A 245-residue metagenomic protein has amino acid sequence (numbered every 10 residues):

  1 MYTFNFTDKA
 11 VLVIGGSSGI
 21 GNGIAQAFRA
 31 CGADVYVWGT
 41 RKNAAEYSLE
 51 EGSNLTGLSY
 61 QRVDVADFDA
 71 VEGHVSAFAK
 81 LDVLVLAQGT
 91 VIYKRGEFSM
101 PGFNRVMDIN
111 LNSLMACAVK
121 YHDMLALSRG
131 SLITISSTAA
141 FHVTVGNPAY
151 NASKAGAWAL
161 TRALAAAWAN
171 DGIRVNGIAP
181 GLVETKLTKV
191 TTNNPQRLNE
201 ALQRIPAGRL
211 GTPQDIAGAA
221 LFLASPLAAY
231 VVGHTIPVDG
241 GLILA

Functional and structural regions predicted by a protein language model:
M1-Y2, H142, N147, A220-L221 (+1 more regions): Short C-terminal tail/terminal secondary-structure segment of NAD(P)H-dependent dehydrogenase/reductase domains
S17-S18: Conserved glycine-rich cofactor-binding loop
K94-M107, A201: Substrate-binding pocket helix/loop in short-chain dehydrogenase/reductase
A118, S153, T161: Active-site helix of classical SDR
S137: Residue(s) in the substrate-gating loop at a strand-loop-helix junction that position the organic substrate next
A169, R174, V231-G233: Short, small/polar-rich loop/turn modules that mediate ligand/substrate recognition or access, typified
G177, Q196-V231, V238-G240: C-terminal helical subdomain
